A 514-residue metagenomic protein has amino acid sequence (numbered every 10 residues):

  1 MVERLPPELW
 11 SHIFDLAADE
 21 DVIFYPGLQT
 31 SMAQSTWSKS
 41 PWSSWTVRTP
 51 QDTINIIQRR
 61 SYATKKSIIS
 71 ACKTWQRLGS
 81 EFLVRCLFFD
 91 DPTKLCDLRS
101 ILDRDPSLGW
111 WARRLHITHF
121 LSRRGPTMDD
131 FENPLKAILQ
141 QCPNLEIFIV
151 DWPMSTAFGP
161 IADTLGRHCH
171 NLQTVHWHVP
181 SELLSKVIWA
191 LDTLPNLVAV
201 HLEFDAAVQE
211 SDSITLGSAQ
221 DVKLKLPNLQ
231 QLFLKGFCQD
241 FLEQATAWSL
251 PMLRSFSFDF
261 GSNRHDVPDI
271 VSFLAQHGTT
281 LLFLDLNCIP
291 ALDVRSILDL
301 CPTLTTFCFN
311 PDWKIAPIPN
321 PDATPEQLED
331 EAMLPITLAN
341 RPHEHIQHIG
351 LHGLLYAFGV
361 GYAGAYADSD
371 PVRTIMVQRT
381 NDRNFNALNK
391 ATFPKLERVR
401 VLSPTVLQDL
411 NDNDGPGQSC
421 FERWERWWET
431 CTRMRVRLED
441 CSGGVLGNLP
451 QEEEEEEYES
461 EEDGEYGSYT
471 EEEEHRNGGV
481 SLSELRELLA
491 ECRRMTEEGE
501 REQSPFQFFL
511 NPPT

Functional and structural regions predicted by a protein language model:
M1, S11, D15, E20 (+1 more regions): Leucine-rich solenoid repeat modules
V2-F131: Hydrophobic regular-secondary-structure patch
L16, L78, F82, C86 (+7 more regions): Residue-level signature of the C-terminal ends
I23-I57, S213-L216, I318-M333, G364-M376: Intrinsically disordered, low-complexity domain-flanking/linker segments in eukaryotic proteins, enriched
S31, H119, L202-D212, K314-P319 (+1 more regions): Acidic/polar low-complexity surface segments
R85-L87, W110-T118, L145-F148, L172-V175 (+8 more regions): Hydrophobic beta-strand segments of well-ordered beta-sheets in folded domains
C86, Q209, F241, D293 (+2 more regions): Per-repeat structural element of leucine-rich repeats
P92-S100, D105, F120-D299: Leucine-rich repeat
